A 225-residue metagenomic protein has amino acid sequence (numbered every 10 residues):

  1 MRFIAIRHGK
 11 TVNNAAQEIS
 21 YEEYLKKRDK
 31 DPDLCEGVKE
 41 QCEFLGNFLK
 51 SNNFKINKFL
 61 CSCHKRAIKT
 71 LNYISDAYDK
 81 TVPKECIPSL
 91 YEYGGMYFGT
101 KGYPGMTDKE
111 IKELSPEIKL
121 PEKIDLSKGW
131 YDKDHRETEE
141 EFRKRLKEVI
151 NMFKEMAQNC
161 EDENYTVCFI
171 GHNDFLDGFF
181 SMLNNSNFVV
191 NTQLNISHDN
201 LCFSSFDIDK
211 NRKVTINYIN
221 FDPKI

Functional and structural regions predicted by a protein language model:
M1-N57, K69-N72, D76, K80 (+1 more regions): An N-terminal RHG(E/S)-centered segment typical of histidine phosphatases
M1-R2, K80, E92-L114, N159-Y165 (+1 more regions): Acidic, low-complexity terminal tails and accessory targeting/binding regions of phosphate-metabolizing enzymes
H8, S89, H172: Active-site glycine-centered loops adjacent to acidic/histidine catalytic or metal-binding residues that shape
R28, E113-E140: Short glycine/proline- and acidic residue-enriched helix-loop micro-motifs that form flexible lids or anion-recognition
E43-K123, S204: Phosphate-coordination/substrate-recognition cap region in phosphate-metabolizing enzymes
N52-K55, F153-Y165: Glycine-rich phosphate-binding loop signature in dinucleotide/nucleotide-binding domains
C61-S62, K144, I170-G171: Short beta-strand scaffold positions
